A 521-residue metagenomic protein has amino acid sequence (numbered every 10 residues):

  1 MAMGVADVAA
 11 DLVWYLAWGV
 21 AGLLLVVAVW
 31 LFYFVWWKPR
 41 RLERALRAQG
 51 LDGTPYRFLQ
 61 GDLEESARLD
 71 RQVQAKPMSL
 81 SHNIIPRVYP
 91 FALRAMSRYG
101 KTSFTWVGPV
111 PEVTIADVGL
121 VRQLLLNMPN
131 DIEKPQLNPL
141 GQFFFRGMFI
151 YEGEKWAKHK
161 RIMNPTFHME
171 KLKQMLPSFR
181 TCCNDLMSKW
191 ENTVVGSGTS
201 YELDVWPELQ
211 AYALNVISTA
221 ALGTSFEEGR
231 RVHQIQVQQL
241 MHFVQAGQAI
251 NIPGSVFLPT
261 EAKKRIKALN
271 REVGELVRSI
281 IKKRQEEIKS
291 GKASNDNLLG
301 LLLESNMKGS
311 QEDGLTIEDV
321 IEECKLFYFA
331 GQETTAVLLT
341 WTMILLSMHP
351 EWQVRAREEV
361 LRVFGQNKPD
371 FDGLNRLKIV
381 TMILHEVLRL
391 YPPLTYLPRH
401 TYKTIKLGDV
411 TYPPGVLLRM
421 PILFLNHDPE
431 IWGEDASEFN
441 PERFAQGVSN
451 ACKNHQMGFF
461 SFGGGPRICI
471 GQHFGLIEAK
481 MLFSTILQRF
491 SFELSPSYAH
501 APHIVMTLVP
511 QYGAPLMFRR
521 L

Functional and structural regions predicted by a protein language model:
A2-A10, R87, L423, S491 (+1 more regions): C-terminal helix/juxtamembrane-tail motif
A2-F144, F149-E154, K158, R180-S188 (+3 more regions): N-terminal membrane-proximal hinge/A-helix region immediately C-terminal to the signal-anchor transmembrane segment
W14-Y15, R40, I132-F144, Y151 (+3 more regions): Cytochrome P450 heme-thiolate monooxygenase catalytic core
S79-G100, E272-E275, S279, N367-G408 (+1 more regions): Conserved cytochrome P450 K-helix E-x-x-R motif and the immediately C-terminal K′/meander segment
P165, K325, A330, F444-A479 (+2 more regions): Cytochrome P450 heme-thiolate "Cys pocket" and heme-binding signature region
E227, P350-W352, Q472-V509: Cytochrome P450 heme-binding "Cys pocket" and the immediately downstream C-terminal segment
T335-L346, L482: Short, small-residue alpha-helix embedded
M420-N450: Conserved cytochrome P450 K-helix/beta-meander segment immediately N-terminal to the heme-binding cysteine loop
